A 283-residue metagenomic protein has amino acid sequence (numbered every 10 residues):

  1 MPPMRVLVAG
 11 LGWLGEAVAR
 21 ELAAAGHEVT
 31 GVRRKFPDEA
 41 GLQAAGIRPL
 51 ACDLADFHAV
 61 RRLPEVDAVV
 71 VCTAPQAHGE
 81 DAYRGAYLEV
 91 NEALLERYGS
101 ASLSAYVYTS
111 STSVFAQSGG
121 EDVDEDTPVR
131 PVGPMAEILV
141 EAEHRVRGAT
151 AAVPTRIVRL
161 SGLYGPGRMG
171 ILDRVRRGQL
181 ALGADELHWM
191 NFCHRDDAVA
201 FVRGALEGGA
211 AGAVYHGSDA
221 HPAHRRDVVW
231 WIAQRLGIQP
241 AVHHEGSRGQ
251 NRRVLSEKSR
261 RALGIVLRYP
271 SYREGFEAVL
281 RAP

Functional and structural regions predicted by a protein language model:
G15-E16: N-terminal Rossmann-fold NAD(P) dinucleotide-binding loop
R48-F57, S247-P283: C-terminal amphipathic/interface module of NAD(P)-dependent oxidoreductases and related NAD-binding regulators
P64-V107, H144: NAD(P)-cofactor binding segment of oxidoreductase domains
E92-V132: Conserved Rossmann-fold NAD(P)-dependent oxidoreductase catalytic core, especially the SDR/UDP-sugar
G119-I157: Catalytic helix-loop patch of NAD(P)-dependent Rossmann-fold dehydrogenases
G133, R147-M190: NAD(P)-dependent short-chain dehydrogenase/reductase
V140, A152-V153, Y164-R174, G183 (+2 more regions): Glycine/proline-rich active-site loop of Rossmann-fold NAD(P)-dependent oxidoreductases
F201-G249: Mid/C-terminal beta-alpha module of Rossmann-like enzyme folds, strongest in SDR-family dehydrogenases/epimerases
